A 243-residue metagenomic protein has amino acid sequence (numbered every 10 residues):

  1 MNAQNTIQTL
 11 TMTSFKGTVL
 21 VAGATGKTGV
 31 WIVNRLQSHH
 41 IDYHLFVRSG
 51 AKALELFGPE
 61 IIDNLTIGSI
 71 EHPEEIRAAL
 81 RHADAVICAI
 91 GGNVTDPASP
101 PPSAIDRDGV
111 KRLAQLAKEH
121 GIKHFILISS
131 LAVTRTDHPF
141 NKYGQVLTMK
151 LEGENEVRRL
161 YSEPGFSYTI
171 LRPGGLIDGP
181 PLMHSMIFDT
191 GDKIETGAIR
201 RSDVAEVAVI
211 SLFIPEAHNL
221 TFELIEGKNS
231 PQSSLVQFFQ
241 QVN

Functional and structural regions predicted by a protein language model:
M1-G17, C88, S234-N243: Eukaryotic N-terminal low-complexity, Ser/Thr- and Lys/Arg-rich leader segments that predominantly function as
L10-I41, F46-V47: N-terminal Rossmann NAD(P)H-binding glycine-rich loop of SDR-like oxidoreductase domains
V19, D42-R112, L116-E119, L212-F213: NAD(P)H-binding glycine-rich loop region in Rossmannoid oxidoreductase-like domains and their noncatalytic homologs
G23, V47, S129, R172 (+1 more regions): Short beta-strand/turn micro-motifs composed of small residues that flank or help shape donor/cofactor-binding pockets
A24, L176-N243: Active-site-lining helix/loop region of Rossmann-like oxidoreductase modules
V30, N34-S38, Q115, E119 (+2 more regions): Short, well-ordered alpha-helices that flank and scaffold nucleotide-derived cofactor binding pockets
H44, T66, I87, I126 (+2 more regions): Hydrophobic/aromatic beta-strand patches that form the interior of the parallel beta-sheet core in alpha/beta enzyme
G92-T190: Glycine-/Pro-rich loop/turn segments that contact NAD(P) or position catalytic residues in Rossmann-like domains
